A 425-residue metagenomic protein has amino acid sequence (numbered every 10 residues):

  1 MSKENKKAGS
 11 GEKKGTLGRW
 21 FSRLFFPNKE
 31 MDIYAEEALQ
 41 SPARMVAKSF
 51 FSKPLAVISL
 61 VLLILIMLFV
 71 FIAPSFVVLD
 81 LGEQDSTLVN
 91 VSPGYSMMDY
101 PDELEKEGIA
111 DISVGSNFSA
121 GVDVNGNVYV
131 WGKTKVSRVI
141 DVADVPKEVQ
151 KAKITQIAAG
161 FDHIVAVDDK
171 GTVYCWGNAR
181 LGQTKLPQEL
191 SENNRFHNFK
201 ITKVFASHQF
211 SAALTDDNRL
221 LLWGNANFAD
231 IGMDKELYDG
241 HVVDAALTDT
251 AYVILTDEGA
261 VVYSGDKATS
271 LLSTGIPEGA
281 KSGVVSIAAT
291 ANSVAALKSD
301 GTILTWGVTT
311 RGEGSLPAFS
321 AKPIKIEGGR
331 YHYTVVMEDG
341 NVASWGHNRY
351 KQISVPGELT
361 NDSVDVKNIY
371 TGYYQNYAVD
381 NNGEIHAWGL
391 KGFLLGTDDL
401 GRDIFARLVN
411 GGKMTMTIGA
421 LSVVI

Functional and structural regions predicted by a protein language model:
M1-I58, E107-A110: Transmembrane alpha-helical segments of polytopic membrane transport and secretion proteins
L55-F76: Short, strongly hydrophobic transmembrane alpha-helices
I58, V114-F118, D123-G126, F405-I425: Transmembrane alpha-helix signature in integral membrane proteins
I72-D102, G396: Hydrophobic alpha-helical transmembrane segments of membrane transport/permease proteins and related membrane-embedded
L79, M98-Y100, E105, G132-Q150 (+6 more regions): Short glycine/serine- and acidic-residue-enriched loop/turn motifs that recur at repeat junctions
N117, G126, F161-D162, G171 (+9 more regions): Short coil/turn segments that connect the beta-strands within blades of beta-propeller domains
F118-G121, V130, H163-A166, C175 (+10 more regions): Conserved core positions of repeat-based scaffolds
